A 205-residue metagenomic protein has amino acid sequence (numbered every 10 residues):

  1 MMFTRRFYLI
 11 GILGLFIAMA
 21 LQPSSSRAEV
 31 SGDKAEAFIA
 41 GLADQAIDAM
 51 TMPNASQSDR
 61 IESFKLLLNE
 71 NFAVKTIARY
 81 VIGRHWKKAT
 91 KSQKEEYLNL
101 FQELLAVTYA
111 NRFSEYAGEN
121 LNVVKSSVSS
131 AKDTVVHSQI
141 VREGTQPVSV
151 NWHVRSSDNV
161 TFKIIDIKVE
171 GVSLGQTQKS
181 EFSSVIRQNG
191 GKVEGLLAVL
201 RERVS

Functional and structural regions predicted by a protein language model:
R5-L9: N-terminal export leaders
I10-A20: Bacterial N-terminal signal peptides
L21-V30: Sec/Tat signal peptide C-region and signal peptidase I cleavage site
S31-Y109: Early exported N-terminus immediately downstream of N-terminal targeting peptides
W86, E103-L104, V128-S129, R142 (+1 more regions): Solvent-exposed loop/turn segments at secondary-structure junctions within structured extracellular/periplasmic domains
V107-V148, R203-V204: Surface-exposed, charged secondary-structure patches
P147-Q176: Short beta-strand edge/turn micro-motifs at domain boundaries
D166-S205: Low-complexity, intrinsically disordered terminal/linker segments enriched in charged and Gly/Pro repeats
